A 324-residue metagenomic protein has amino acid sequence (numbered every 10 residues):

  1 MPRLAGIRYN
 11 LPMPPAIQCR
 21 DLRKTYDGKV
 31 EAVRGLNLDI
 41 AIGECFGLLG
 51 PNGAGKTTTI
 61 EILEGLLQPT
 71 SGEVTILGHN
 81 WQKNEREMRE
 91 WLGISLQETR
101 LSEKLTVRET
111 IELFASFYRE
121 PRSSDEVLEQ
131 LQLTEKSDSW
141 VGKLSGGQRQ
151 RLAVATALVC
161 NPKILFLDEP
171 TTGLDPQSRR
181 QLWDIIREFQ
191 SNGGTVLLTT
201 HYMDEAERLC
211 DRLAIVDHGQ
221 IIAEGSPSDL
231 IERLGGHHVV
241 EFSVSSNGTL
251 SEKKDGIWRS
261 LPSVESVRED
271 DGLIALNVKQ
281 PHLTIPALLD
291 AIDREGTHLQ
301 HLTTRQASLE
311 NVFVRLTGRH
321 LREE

Functional and structural regions predicted by a protein language model:
P2-T25, R319-E324: ABC-family P-loop ATPase nucleotide-binding domain
Y9-N10, P281-E324: C-terminal coupling/interaction segments
P14-C19, K24-A223: ABC transporter nucleotide-binding domains
K24, S266-E269, T304: Hydrophobic/anchoring residues in structured secondary elements
E73, T106, V239, H298-H301: Residues at or immediately flanking beta-strands
G93, R119, E232-G236, S263 (+2 more regions): A generic structural signal for secondary-structure junctions that act as hinges or helix/strand caps at the edges
D184-K279: ABC transporter nucleotide-binding domain
